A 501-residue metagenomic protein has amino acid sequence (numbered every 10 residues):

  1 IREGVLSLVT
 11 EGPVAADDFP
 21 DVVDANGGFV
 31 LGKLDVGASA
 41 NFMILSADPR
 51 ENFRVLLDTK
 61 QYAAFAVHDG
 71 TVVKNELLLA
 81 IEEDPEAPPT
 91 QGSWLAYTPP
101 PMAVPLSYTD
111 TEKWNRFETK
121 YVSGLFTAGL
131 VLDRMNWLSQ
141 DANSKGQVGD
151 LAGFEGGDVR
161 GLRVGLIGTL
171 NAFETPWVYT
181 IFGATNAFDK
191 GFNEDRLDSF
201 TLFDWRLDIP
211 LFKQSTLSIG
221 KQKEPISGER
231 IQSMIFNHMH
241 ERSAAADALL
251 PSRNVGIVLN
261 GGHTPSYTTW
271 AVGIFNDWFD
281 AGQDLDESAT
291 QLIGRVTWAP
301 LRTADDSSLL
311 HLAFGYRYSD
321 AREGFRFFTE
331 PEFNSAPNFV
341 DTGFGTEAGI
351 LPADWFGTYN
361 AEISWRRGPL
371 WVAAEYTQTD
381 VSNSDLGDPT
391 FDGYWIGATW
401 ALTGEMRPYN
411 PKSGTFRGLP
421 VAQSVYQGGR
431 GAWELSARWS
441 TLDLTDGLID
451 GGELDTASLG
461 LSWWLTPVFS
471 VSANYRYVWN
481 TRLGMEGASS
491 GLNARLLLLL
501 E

Functional and structural regions predicted by a protein language model:
I1-V30: Histidine-rich, glycine-flanked metal-binding segment
V5-V9, V22, E86-W114: Short coil-to-helix leader/linker segments, especially the first N-terminal amphipathic alpha-helix with its helix
L8-V9, L31, N52, N75-E76 (+3 more regions): Short, solvent-exposed loop/turn elements at domain surfaces
V9-A16, S39-L78: C-terminal cap of metal-dependent C-N hydrolases
L34-G37: Short, well-ordered loop/turn sites that connect or cap secondary structure elements
F65-G92, T403: Extracellular/periplasmic ectodomains of large secreted or surface enzymes and adhesion receptors
L95-A103, D150-L151, S308, Y316 (+1 more regions): Outer-membrane beta-barrel pore domains
K113-L138, G149-R322, F391, W395-Q427 (+1 more regions): Outer membrane beta-barrel
